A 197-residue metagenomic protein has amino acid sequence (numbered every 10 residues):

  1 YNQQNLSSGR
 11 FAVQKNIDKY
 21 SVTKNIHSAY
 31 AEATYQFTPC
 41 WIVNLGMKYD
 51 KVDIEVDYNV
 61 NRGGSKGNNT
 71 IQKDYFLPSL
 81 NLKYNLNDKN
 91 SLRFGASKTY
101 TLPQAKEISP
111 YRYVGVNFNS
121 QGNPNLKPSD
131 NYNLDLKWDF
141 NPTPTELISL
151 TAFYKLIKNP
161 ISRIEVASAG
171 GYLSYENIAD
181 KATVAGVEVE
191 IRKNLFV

Functional and structural regions predicted by a protein language model:
Y1-N87: Signature of Gram-negative outer-membrane beta-barrel scaffolds
Y1-Q3, Y100-L102, P144: A surface-exposed, glycine/aromatic-enriched loop/edge motif typical of exported proteins
N2-R10, E55-G63, A105-Y111, F118-N119 (+1 more regions): Outer-membrane beta-barrel translocator domains and adjoining extracellular loop/strand segments of Gram-negative
N16-I17, T23, Q121-N123, K127 (+2 more regions): Outer membrane beta-barrel strand-and-loop segments of large Gram-negative receptors, especially TonB-dependent
N25-A31, F76-L82, L92, G122 (+3 more regions): Hydrophobic, lipid-facing positions within transmembrane beta-strands of outer-membrane proteins
Y35-F37, D74, L82-L86, K98 (+3 more regions): Residue-level signature of outer-membrane beta-barrel architecture
C40-V43, K89-L92, P144-I148, V197: Repeated loop/turn-to-beta-strand initiation elements of outer-membrane beta-barrel proteins
Y49-E55, A96-L102, S109-Y111, F140 (+2 more regions): Transmembrane beta-strands of outer-membrane beta-barrel pores
